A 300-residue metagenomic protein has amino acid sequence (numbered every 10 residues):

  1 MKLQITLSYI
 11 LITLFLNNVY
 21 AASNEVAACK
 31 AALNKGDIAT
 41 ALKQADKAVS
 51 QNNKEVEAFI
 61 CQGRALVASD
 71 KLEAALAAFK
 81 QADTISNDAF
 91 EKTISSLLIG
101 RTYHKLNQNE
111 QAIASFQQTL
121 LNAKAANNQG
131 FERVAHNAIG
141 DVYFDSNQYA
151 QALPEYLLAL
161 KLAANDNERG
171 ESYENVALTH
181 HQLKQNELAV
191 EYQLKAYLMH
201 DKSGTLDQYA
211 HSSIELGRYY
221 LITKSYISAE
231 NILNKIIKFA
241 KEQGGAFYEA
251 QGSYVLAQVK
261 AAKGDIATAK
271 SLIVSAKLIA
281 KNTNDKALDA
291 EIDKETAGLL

Functional and structural regions predicted by a protein language model:
M1-L7: Bacterial N-terminal signal peptides that target proteins for export
I12-R64, A68-D70: N-terminal leader/linker segments that initiate helical-solenoid repeat arrays
A32, Q44, F59-S69, A78 (+14 more regions): TPR/Sel1-like alpha-solenoid repeat signature
V49-S50, I85-D88, A125-N128, L162-D166 (+3 more regions): Short coil/turn linkers that connect adjacent helices within long alpha-helical scaffolds, especially alpha-solenoid
I266-L300: Terminal, low-structured helical/coil segments at or just beyond the last alpha-helical repeat
